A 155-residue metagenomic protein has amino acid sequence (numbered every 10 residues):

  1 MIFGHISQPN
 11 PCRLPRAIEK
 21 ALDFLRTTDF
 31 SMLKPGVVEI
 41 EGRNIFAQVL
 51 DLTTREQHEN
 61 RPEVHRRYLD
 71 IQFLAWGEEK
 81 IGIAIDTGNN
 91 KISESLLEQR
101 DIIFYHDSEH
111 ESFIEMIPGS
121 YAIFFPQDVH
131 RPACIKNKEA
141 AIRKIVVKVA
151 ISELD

Functional and structural regions predicted by a protein language model:
M1-V49, R61-V64: A short, N-terminal "cap"/entry segment at the start of jelly-roll beta-barrel domains of the cupin/DSBH fold
I40-Q48, K80-L96: Short beta-strand/loop turn elements enriched in aromatics
G42, H58-D70, N89-S93, E109 (+1 more regions): A short beta-loop-beta micro-motif enriched in histidine and acidic residues
L50-R67, E98-H110, R131: Short acidic (Asp/Glu) patches
R67-L69, F73-I81, G88, L97-I102: Glycine- and acidic-residue-biased ligand/ion/polar-headgroup-sensing regions
I114-A133: Conserved metal-binding segment of the jelly-roll/cupin
Y121-I123, E139-D155: A short hydrophobic beta-strand segment most commonly corresponding to one strand of the jelly-roll/cupin
C134-K138: Short proline/glycine-enriched turn/loop segments at secondary-structure junctions
